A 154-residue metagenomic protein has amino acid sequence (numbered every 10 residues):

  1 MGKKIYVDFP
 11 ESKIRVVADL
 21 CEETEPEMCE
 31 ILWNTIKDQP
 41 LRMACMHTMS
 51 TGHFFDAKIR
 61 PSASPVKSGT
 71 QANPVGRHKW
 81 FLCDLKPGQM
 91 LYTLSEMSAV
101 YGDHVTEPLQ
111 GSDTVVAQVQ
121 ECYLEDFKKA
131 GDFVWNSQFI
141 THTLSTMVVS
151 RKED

Functional and structural regions predicted by a protein language model:
K3-P10: A short beta-strand micro-motif
P10, L20-D154: Glycine-rich active-site loops that engage anionic ligands at enzyme catalytic sites
K13-V17: Short, mixed charged/polar active-site loops that provide acid/base catalysis or chelate metal/phosphate cofactors
